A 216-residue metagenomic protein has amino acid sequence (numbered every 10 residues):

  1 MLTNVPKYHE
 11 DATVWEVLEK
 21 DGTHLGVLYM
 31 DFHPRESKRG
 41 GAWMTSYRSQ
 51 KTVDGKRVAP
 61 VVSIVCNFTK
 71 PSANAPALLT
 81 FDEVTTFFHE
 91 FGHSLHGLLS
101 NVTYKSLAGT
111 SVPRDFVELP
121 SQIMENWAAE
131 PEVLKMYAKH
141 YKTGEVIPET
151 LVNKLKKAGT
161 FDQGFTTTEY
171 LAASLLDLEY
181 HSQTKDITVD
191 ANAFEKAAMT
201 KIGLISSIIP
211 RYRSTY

Functional and structural regions predicted by a protein language model:
M1-Y216: Cation-handling catalytic/transport regions enriched in His/Asp/Glu
